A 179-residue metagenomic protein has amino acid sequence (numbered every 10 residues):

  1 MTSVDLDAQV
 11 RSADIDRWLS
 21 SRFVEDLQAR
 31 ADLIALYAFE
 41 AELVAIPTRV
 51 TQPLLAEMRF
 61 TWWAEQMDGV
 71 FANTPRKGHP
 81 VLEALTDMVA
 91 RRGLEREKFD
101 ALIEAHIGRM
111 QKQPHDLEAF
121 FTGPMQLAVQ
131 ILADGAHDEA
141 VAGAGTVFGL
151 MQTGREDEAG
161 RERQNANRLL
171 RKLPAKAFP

Functional and structural regions predicted by a protein language model:
M1-P179: Acidic catalytic motifs of isoprenoid enzymes
